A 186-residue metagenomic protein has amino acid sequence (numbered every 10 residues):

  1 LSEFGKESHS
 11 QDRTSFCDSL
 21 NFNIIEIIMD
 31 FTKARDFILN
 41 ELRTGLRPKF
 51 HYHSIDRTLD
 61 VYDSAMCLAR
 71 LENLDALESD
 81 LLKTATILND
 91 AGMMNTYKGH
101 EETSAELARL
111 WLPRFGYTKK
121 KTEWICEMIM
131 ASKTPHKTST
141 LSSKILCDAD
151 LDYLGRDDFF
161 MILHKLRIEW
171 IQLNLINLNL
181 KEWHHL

Functional and structural regions predicted by a protein language model:
H9-Q11: Low-complexity, intrinsically disordered or signal/transmembrane-proximal segments
M29-D30, L46-E78, L88, Y117 (+1 more regions): Divalent metal-dependent phosphate-bond-processing catalytic cores, especially two-metal-ion Mg2+/Mn2+ enzymes that act
V61, L77-N95, H100, S104 (+1 more regions): His-Asp-centered metal-binding catalytic motifs of divalent-metal-dependent phosphohydrolases/nucleases
E101, E106-P135, L141: Glycine- and acidic-residue-rich phosphate-binding/metal-coordinating active-site segment common to enzymes that handle
